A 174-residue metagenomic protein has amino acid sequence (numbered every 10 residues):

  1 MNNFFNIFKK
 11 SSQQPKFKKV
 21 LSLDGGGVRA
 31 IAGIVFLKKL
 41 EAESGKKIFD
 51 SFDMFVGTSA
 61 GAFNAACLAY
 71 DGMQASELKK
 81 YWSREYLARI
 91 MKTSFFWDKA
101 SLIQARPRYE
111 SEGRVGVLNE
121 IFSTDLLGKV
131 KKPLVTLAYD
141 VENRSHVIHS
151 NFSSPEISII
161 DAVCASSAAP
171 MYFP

Functional and structural regions predicted by a protein language model:
M1-F4, V20, G116-E120, K129-K131 (+1 more regions): Short amphipathic alpha-helical surface micro-motifs
M1-F5, F49, S83, T136 (+2 more regions): Generic intrinsically disordered, low-complexity segments enriched for polar/acidic and small residues
M1-S22, V141: Small-residue-rich anion-binding loops in enzyme active sites
F8-Q13, S44-F49, N119-K132: Surface-exposed acidic, glycine-flexible loop patches that form ligand/cofactor-binding and adhesion interfaces
Q14-S22, G27-L118, I148-S150, S158-V163: Patatin-like phospholipase
L127-P174: Active-site gating loop/helix substructures
